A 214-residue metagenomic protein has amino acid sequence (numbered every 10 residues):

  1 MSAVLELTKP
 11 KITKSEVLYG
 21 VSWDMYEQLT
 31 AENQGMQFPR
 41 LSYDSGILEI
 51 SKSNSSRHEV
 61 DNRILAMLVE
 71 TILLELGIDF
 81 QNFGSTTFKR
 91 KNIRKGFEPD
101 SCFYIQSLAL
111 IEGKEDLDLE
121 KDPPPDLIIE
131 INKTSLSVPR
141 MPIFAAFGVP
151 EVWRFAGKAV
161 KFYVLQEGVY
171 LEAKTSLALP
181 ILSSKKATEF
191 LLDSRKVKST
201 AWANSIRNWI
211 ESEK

Functional and structural regions predicted by a protein language model:
M1-K214: Gly/Pro/Ser/Thr-rich low-complexity, intrinsically disordered segments predominantly at protein N-termini
